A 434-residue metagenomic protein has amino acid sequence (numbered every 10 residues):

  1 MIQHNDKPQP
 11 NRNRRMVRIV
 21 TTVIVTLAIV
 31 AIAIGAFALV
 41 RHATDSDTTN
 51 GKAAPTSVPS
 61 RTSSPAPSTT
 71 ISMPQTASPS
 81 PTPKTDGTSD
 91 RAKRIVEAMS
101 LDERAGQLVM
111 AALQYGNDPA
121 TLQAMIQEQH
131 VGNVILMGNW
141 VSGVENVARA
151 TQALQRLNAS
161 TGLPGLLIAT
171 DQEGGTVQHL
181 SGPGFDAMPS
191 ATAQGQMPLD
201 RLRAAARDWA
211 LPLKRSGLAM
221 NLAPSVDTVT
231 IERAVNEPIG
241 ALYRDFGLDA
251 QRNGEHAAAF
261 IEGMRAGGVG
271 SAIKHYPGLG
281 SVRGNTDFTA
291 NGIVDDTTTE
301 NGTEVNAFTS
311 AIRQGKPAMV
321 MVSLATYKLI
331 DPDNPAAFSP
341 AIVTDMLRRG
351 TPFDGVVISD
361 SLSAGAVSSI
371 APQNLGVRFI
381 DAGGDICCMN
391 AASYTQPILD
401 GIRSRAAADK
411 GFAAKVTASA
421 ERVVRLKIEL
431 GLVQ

Functional and structural regions predicted by a protein language model:
M1-I19: Terminal targeting segments of Actinobacterial cell-envelope proteins
V23-G35: Hydrophobic membrane-insertion alpha-helices, especially the h-region of bacterial N-terminal signal peptides
F37-I95, V433-Q434: N-terminal low-complexity, Pro/Thr-rich disordered segments that flank secretion/membrane-targeting signals
S100, E145-Q155, R252-G401, A407-G411: Second-shell residues forming the walls of enzyme active-site clefts
G106-L113, G132-L136, L166-Q172, M220-P224 (+5 more regions): Hydrophobic faces of well-ordered beta-strands that scaffold small-molecule active sites in alpha/beta enzyme cores
Y115-E128, R201-P212, G302-S310, A371-R378: Short, acidic/polar
Q155-F185, A205-I231, N253-G278: Glycine-rich, aromatic-flanked loop segments that form ligand/cofactor-binding clefts across common enzyme folds
K410-Q434: Mid-to-C-terminal alpha-helical segments outside catalytic/metal-binding sites
